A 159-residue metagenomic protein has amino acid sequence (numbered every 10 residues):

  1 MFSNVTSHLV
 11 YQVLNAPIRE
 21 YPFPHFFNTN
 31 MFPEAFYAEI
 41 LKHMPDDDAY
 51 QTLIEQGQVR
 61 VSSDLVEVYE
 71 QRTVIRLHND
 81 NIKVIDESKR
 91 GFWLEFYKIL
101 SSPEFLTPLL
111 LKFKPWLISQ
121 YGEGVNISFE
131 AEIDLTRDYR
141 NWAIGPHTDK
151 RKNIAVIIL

Functional and structural regions predicted by a protein language model:
M1-I75: N-terminal auxiliary "cap/dimerization" subdomain that precedes the catalytic jelly-roll/cupin core of mononuclear
L14-N15, I144-H147: Short, surface-exposed beta-strand/loop micro-motifs that present aromatic residues
F23, I133, A155-I157: Residue-level detector of short, conserved catalytic/binding motifs and their immediate flanks
F36-P45, F105-F113, I157: PAPS/PAP-binding and catalytic site of the sulfotransferase fold
V68-A131: Signature of the catalytic double-stranded beta-helix
G124-I127, P146-K150: Short, conserved, surface-exposed binding loops centered on an aromatic residue
F129-I144: Beta-rich nucleic-acid/ligand-interaction surfaces
R137-D138, D149-L159: Short, conserved beta-strand element in jelly-roll/cupin
